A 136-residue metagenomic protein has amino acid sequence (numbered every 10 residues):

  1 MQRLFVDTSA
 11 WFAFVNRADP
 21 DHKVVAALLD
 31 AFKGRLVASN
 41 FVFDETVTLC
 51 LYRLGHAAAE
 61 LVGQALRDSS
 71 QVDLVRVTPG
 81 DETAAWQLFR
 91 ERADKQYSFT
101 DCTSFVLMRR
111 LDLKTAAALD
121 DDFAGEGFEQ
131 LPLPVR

Functional and structural regions predicted by a protein language model:
M1, F105, R109-R136: Acidic, PIN/NYN-like endoribonuclease modules and their adjacent C-terminal/linker elements
M1-A38, L51-Q64, R136: Short, well-structured N-terminal submotif of metal-dependent ribonuclease cores
W11-F12, F43, F123-A124: A generic structural signal for short hydrophobic patches within well-formed alpha-helices
N40-F41, D101, D120-D121: Short secondary-structure boundary segments
L66-V77, D94, A124-R136: Short acidic, glycine/proline-enriched helix-loop-strand junctions
V72-A116: Active-site neighborhoods of divalent-metal-dependent phosphate/nucleic-acid chemistry enzymes
